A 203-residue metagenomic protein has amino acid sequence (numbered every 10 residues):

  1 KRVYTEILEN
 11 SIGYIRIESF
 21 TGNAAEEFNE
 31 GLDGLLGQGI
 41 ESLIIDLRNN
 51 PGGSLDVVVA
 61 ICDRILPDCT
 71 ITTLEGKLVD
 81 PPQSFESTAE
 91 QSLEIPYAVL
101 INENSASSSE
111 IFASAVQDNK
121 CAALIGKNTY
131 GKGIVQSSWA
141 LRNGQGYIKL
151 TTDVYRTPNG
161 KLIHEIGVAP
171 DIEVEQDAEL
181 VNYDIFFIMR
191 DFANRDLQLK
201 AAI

Functional and structural regions predicted by a protein language model:
K1-A140: Cleft-lining beta-strand/loop regions that shape enzyme active-site pockets
G76, G144-Q145, G160: Detector for glycine-centered tight turns/loop "hinges" at secondary-structure junctions
T88-Q91, S137-L141, N159, I166 (+2 more regions): Short, surface-exposed patches at the edges or C-terminal ends of soluble domains, predominantly
S107, R156-I163: Metal-dependent DNA phosphodiester-chemistry modules and their immediately adjacent helices/loops in DNA-processing
Y147-D153: Short acidic, Pro/Gly- and aromatic-enriched capping/linker segments at domain boundaries
V154-Y155, F186: Compact, basic/aliphatic-enriched, mixed alpha/beta core segments that act as assembly/interaction modules in small
L162-I203: Conserved functional hotspot residues or short segments at active or partner-binding sites across diverse domains
